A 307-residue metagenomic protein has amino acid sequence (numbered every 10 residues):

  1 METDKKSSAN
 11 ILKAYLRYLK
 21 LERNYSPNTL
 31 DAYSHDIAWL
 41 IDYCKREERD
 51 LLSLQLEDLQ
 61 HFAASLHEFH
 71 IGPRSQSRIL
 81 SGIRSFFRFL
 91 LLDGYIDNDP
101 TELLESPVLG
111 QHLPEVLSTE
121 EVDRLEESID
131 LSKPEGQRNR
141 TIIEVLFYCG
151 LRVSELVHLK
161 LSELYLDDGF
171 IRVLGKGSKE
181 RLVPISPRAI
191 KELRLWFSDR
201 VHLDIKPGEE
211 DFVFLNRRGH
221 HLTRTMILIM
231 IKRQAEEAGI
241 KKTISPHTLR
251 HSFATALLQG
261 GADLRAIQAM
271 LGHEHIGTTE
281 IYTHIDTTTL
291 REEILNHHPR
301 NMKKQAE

Functional and structural regions predicted by a protein language model:
M1-E307: Conserved catalytic core of the tyrosine transesterase superfamily
